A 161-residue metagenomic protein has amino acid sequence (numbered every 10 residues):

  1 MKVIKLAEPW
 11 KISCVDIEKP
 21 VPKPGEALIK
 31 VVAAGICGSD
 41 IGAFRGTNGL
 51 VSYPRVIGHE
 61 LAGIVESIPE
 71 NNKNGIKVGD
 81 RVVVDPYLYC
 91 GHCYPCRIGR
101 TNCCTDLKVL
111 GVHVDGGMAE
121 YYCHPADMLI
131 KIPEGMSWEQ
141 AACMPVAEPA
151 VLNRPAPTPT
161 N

Functional and structural regions predicted by a protein language model:
M1-I4: Short structural boundary motif marking the start of a folded domain
L6, F44, V65-P69, C96-I98 (+1 more regions): Short beta-strand-to-turn element immediately C-terminal to the catalytic PLP-Schiff-base lysine in fold type I
A7, E18-K19, S52-G58, L110-V114 (+1 more regions): Short Gly/Pro-enriched turn/cap motifs at secondary-structure boundaries
E8-W10, A34-I36: Short polar catalytic/cofactor-binding loops
P9-V15, G46-N48, V112: Short gly/ser/thr-rich secondary-structure transition/capping motifs
E18-A34, T47-Y94, M128, P133-M136: Glycine-rich beta-strand-centered segment in the early N-terminal region that forms part of a ligand/cofactor-binding
S39-R45: Cytochrome P450 core scaffold surrounding the K-helix E-X-X-R motif and the conserved "meander" helix-loop region
L88-N161: NAD(P)H dinucleotide-binding glycine-rich loop of Rossmann-like/cofactor-binding domains, especially the beta1-alpha1
